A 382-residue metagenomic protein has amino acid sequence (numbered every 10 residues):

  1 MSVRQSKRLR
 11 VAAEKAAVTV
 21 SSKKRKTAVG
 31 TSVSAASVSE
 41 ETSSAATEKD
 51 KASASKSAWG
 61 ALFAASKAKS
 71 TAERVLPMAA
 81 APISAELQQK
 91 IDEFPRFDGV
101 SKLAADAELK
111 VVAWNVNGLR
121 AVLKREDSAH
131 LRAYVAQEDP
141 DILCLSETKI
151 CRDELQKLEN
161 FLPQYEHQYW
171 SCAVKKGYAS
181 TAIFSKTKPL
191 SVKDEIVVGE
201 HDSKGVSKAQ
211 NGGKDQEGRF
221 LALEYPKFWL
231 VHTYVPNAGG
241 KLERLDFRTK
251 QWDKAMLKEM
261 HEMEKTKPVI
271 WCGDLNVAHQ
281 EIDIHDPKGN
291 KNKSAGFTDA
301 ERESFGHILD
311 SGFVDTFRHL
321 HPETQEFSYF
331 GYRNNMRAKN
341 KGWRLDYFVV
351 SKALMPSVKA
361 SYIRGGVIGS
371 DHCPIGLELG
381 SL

Functional and structural regions predicted by a protein language model:
S2-F161, H167-A179: N-terminal, active-site-proximal structural segment of metallo-dependent hydrolase catalytic domains
D98-K102, R132-V135, N211-G212, E217-K227 (+1 more regions): Short amphipathic alpha-helices and their capping/turn segments at secondary-structure boundaries
E108-A121, E224-L245, C272: Active-site-proximal beta-strand elements of phosphoester/diester hydrolases
V111-N115, Y134-E154, L230, E259-E281 (+3 more regions): Active-site beta-strand/loop signature of hydrolases that rely on acidic residues for catalysis
K149-I150, E154-G240: Structured beta-strand-rich core segments of catalytic domains in phosphoester-bond hydrolases
K176-V192, M336-P356: Conserved beta strand-loop-helix elements of the APE1-like EEP
W252-K341, L345: Metal-dependent phosphoesterases centered on the DNase I-like endonuclease/exonuclease/phosphatase
Y362-L382: Surface polyanion/phosphate-binding segment centered on an Asp-His-Pro turn
